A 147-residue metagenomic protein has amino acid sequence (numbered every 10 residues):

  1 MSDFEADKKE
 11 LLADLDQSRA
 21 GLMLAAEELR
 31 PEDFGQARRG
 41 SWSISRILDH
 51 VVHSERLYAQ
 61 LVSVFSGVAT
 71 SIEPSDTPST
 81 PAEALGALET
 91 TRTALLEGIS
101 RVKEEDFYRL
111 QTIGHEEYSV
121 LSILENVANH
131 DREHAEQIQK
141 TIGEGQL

Functional and structural regions predicted by a protein language model:
M1-A13, V52-A94, G98-R109, I142-L147: Short, helix-capping/interhelical loops that line the mouth of catalytic, cofactor-, or ligand-binding pockets
K8-L22, A26-D33: Long, hydrophobic N-terminal alpha-helical segment
G21-E28, T90-G98, E133, Q137: Solvent-exposed, charged/polar functional surfaces in cytosolic regulatory/catalytic domains
P31-P74, L110-L147: Short, contiguous alpha-helical
